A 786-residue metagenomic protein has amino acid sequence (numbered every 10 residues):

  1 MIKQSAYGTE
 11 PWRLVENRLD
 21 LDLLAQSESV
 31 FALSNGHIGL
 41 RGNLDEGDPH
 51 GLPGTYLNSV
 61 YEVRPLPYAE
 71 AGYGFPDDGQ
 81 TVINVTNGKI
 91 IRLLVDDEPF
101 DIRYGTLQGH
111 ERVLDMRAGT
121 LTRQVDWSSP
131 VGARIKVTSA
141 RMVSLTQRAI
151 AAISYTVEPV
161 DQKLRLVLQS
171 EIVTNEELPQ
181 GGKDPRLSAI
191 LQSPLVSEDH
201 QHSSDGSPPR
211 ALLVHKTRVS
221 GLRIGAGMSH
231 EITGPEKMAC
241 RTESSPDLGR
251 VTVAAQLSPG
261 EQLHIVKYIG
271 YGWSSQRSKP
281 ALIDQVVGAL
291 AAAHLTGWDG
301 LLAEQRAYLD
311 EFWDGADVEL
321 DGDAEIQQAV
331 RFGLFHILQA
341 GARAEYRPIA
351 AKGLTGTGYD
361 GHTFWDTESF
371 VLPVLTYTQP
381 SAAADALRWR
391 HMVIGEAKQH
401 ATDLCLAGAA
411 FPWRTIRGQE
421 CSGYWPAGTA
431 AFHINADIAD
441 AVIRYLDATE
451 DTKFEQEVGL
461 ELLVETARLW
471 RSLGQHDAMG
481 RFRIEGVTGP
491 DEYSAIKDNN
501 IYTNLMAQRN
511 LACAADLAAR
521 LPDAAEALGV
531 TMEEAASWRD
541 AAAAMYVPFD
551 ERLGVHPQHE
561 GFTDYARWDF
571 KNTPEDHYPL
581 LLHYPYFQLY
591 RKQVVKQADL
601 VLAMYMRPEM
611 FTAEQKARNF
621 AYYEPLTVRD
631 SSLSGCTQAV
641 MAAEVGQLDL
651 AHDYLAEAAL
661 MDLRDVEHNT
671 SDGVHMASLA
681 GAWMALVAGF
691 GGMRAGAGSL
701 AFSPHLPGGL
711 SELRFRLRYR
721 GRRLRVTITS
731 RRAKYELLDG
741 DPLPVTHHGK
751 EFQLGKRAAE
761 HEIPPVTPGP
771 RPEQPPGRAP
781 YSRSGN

Functional and structural regions predicted by a protein language model:
M1-Y359, P585-Q588, R771-N786: Acidic/polar, glycine-enriched structural segments that form the non-catalytic walls/loops of the carbohydrate-binding
L23-L57, F370, G418, A430-A431 (+7 more regions): C-terminal capping/lid segments that line or modulate ligand- or cofactor-binding pockets
P76-K136, T612-A613, A617, E624 (+1 more regions): Non-catalytic C-terminal accessory modules of carbohydrate-active enzymes
I90, D101, D323-F332, T367-F411: Carboxylate/His-rich catalytic cores and anion/metal-binding grooves
Q162, L166, S275-P280, E319-L320 (+4 more regions): Inter-helical turn/loop segments and adjacent helix faces that build the functional surface of alpha-helical bundle
G341-T355, S381-D440, L446, E450-E457 (+4 more regions): Helix-terminus loop motifs that line ligand-binding clefts
A351-H362, C405-G428, R481-N500, H556-W568 (+3 more regions): Carbohydrate-binding/catalytic loop surfaces
T363-M392, E457, A519, V530-S671 (+1 more regions): Active-site core of glycosidic bond-cleaving carbohydrate-active enzymes
